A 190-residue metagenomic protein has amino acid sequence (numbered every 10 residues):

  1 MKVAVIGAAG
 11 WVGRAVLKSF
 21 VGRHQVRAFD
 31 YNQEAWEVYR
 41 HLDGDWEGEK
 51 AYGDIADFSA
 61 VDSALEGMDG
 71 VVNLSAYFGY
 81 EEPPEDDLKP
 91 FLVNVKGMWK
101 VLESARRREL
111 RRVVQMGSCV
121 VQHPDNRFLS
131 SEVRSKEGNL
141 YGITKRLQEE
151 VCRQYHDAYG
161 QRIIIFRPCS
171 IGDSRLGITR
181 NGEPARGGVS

Functional and structural regions predicted by a protein language model:
V3-R23: N-terminal Rossmann NAD(P)H-binding glycine-rich loop of SDR-like oxidoreductase domains
I6, F29, V71-Y77, V113-C119 (+1 more regions): SDR active-site strand-loop-helix element
G22-W36: Conserved glycine-rich Rossmann-like NAD(P)H-binding loop of the short-chain dehydrogenase/reductase
G44-V93: NAD(P)H-binding glycine-rich loop region in Rossmannoid oxidoreductase-like domains and their noncatalytic homologs
V71, E85-V113: NAD(P)-cofactor binding segment of oxidoreductase domains
L92, K96, N126-I163: Catalytic helix-loop patch of NAD(P)-dependent Rossmann-fold dehydrogenases
K100-L140: Conserved Rossmann-fold NAD(P)-dependent oxidoreductase catalytic core, especially the SDR/UDP-sugar
V121-H123, L140, Q161-A185: Flexible, glycine-rich beta-alpha linker
